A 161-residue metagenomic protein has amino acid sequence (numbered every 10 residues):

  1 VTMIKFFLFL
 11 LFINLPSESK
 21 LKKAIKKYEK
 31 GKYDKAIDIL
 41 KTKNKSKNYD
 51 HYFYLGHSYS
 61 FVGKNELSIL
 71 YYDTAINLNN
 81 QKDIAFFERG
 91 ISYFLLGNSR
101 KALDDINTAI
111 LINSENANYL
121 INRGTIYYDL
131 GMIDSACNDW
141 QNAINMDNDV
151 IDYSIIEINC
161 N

Functional and structural regions predicted by a protein language model:
S17, N48-H51, D83-I84, A117-N118 (+1 more regions): Helix-start (N-cap) detector for alpha-helical repeat units in TPR-like alpha-solenoids, especially tetratricopeptide
E29-K30, F61, L95-L96, D129-L130: Register position in tetratricopeptide repeats
D134-N161: Terminal, low-structured helical/coil segments at or just beyond the last alpha-helical repeat
